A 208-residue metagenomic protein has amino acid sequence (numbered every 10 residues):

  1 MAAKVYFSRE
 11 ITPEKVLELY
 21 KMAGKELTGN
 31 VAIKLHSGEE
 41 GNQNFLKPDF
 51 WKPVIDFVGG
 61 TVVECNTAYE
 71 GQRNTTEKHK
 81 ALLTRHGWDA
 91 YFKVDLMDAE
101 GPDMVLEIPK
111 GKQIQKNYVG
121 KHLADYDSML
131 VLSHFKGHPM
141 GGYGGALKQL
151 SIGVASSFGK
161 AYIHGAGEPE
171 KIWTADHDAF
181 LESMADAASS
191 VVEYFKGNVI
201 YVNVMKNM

Functional and structural regions predicted by a protein language model:
A2-P53, F57, T61-M208: Extended, low-polarity segments enriched in aliphatic/aromatic residues
